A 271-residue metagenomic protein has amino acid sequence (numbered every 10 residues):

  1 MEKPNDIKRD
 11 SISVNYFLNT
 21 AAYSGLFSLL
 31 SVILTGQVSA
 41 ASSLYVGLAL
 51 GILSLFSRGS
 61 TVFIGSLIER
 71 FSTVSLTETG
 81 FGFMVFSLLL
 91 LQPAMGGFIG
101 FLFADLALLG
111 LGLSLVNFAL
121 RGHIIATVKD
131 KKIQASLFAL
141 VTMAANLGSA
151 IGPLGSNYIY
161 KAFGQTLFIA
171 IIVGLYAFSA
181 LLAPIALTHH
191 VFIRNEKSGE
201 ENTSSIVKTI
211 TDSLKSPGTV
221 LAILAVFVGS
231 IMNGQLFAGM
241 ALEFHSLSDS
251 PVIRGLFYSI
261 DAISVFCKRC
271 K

Functional and structural regions predicted by a protein language model:
M1-R9, V191-A222: Juxtamembrane intracellular "pre-TM" segments in multi-pass secondary transporters
E2-S54, V220-L221, A225, S230-F257: Helix-loop boundary and gating motifs at the non-cytosolic
F17, I99-V116, F227: Hydrophobic core of transmembrane alpha-helices in multi-pass small-molecule transporters, especially MFS/SLC-type
S54-V62, S149-A150, A262-F266, C270: Residue-level signature of mid-helix packing/kink "hotspots" within the transmembrane helices of 12-pass Major
S60-S72, Y160, K268-K271: Helix-to-loop junctions at the C-terminal end of transmembrane segments in multipass secondary transporters
G82-G96: C-terminal ends and interior cores of transmembrane alpha-helices in multi-pass membrane transporters/permeases
L109-A144: Cytoplasmic helix-loop-helix junction between adjacent transmembrane helices in 12-TM secondary transporters
F168-I185: Symmetry-related core transmembrane helices of the 12-TM Major Facilitator Superfamily/SLC fold
